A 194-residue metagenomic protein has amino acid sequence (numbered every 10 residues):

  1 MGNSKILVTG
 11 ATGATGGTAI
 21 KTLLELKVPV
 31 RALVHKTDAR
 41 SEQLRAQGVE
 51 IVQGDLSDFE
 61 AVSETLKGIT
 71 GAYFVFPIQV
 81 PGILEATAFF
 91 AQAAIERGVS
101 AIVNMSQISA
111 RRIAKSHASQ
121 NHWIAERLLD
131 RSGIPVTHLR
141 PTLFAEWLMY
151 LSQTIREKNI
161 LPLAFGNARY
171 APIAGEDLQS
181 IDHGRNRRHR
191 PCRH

Functional and structural regions predicted by a protein language model:
G2-Q43, S57-E60, E64-K67, I78-A88 (+2 more regions): Oxidoreductase cofactor-interface core, primarily capturing Rossmann-like NAD(P)-dependent enzymes
G48-E50, V136: Short, conserved active-site loop motifs that form the nucleotide-linked donor/cofactor pocket
G54: Cofactor-binding loops of NAD(P)H-dependent oxidoreductases, dominated by short-chain dehydrogenase/reductases
V75: Conserved beta-strand segments of the P-loop GTPase G domain that flank and frequently precede/overlap
